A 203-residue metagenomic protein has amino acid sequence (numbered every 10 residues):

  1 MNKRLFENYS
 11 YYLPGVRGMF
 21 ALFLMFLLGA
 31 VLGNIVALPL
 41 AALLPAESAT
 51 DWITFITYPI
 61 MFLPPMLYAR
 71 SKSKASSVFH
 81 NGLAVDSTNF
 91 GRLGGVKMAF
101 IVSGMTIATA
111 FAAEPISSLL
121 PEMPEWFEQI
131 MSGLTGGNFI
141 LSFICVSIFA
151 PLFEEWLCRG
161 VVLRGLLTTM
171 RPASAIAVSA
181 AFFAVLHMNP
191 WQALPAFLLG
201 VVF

Functional and structural regions predicted by a protein language model:
M1-V96, I107: N-terminal, membrane-interfacial amphipathic/helix-forming hydrophobic leader that caps and precedes the first
V16-L24, D51-F55, V96-F100, I140 (+4 more regions): Hydrophobic alpha-helical transmembrane segments
L27-V31, I107-F111, A180-N189: Aromatic-anchored segments of alpha-helical transmembrane domains
A37, M66, A113, L163 (+1 more regions): Generic structural marker for isolated residues within well-ordered, non-membrane alpha-helices of soluble domains
A41, A46-T50, N81-W156, R164 (+1 more regions): Juxtamembrane helix-loop-helix connectors linking adjacent transmembrane helices in multi-pass membrane enzymes
M61-P65, P124, A150-P151, P195: Proline-rich low-complexity regions
F139-F203: Transmembrane helix-loop-helix hairpins at the membrane interface of multi-pass integral membrane proteins
